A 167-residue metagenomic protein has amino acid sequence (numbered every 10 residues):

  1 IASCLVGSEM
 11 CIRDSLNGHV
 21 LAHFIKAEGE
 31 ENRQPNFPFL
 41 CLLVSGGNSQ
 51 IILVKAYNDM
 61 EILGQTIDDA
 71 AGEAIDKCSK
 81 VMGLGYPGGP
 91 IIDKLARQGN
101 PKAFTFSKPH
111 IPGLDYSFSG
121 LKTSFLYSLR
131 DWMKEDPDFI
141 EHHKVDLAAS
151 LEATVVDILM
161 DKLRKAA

Functional and structural regions predicted by a protein language model:
I1-G7, C11-I12: Single conserved hydrophobic/aromatic residue that forms the stacking wall/gate of nucleotide- or nucleobase-binding
S8-E9, I25-Q34, K55-E61, L84: A glycine- and small-aliphatic-rich helix-loop capping segment at beta-alpha/alpha-beta transitions that lines
R13-F39: Conserved phosphate-binding catalytic cores of ATP/NTP-utilizing and phosphoryl-transfer enzymes
N17, K55-N100, K122-T123, Y127-W132: Glycine-rich phosphate-binding loop plus the immediately following alpha-helix
L21, C41, S49-L53: Short beta-strand scaffold segments in enzyme catalytic cores
L40-C41, A166: Short, surface-exposed charged micro-motifs
D93-A167: A contiguous, well-structured pocket-lining segment that forms one wall/lid of small-molecule binding clefts in soluble
